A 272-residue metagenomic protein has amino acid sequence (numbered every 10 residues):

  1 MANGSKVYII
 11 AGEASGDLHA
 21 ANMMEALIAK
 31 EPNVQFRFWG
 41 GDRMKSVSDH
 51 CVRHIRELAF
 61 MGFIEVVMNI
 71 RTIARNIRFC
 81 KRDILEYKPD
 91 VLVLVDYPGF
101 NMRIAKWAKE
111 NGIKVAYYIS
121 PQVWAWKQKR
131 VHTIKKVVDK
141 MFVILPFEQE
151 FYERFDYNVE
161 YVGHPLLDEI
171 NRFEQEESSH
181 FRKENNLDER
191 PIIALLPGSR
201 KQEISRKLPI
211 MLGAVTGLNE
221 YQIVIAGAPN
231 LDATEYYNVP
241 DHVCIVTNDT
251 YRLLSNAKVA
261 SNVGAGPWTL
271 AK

Functional and structural regions predicted by a protein language model:
A2, M44-K45, T133-K136, N185-D188 (+2 more regions): Solvent-exposed alpha-helices and their adjacent loops that cap or buttress functional pockets in soluble metabolic
G4-V7, L187-A194, Y221-Q222: Charged active-site motifs of nucleotide-sugar-dependent glycosyltransferases
S5-R182, L196-K207, G217-L218, A228-N230: Active-site and donor-binding regions of nucleotide-sugar-utilizing enzymes
C51, R190, K201-V259: Donor-nucleotide binding loops and adjacent catalytic segments primarily of GT-B fold Leloir glycosyltransferases
L85-K88, L187-D188, N256: Glycine-rich phosphate-binding loop signature in dinucleotide/nucleotide-binding domains
L92, V259-V263: Hydrophobic acceptor-binding patch used for acceptor engagement in glycosyltransferases
S199, N262-G266: Short glycine/threonine-rich loop/turn motifs
W268-K272: A short, glycine- and acidic-residue-rich donor-binding loop in the catalytic cores of nucleotide-sugar-dependent
